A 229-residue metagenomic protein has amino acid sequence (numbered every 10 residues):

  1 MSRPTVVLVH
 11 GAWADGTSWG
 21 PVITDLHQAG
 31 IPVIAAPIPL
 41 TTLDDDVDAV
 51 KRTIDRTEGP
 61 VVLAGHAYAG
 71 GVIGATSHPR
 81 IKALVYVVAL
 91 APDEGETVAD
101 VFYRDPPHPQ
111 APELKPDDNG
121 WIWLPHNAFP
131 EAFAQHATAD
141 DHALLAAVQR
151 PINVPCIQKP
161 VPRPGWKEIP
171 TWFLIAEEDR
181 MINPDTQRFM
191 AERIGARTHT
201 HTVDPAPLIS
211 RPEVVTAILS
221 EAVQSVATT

Functional and structural regions predicted by a protein language model:
S2-G59: Active-site catalytic motif of lipid deacylating hydrolases and related acyltransferases
P4, W166-T171, I194-A196: Short, proline-enriched alpha-helix->beta-strand connector loops that line the catalytic pocket of alpha/beta-hydrolase
R56-G59, K167, A222-T229: Glycine-rich phosphate-binding loop signature in dinucleotide/nucleotide-binding domains
A64-I73: Gly/Ala-rich beta-loop-alpha elbow adjacent to hydrolase catalytic centers
R80-H126, N153-P160, M190: Flexible "cap/lid" loop of the alpha/beta hydrolase fold
N119-G165: Conserved alpha/beta-hydrolase catalytic His-Asp/Glu region
F173-I175: Short beta-strand/loop motif that positions the catalytic acidic residue of the alpha/beta-hydrolase fold
E177-I209, E221-A222: Conserved loop-alpha-helix segment in the C-terminal half of the alpha/beta-hydrolase fold that carries the catalytic
